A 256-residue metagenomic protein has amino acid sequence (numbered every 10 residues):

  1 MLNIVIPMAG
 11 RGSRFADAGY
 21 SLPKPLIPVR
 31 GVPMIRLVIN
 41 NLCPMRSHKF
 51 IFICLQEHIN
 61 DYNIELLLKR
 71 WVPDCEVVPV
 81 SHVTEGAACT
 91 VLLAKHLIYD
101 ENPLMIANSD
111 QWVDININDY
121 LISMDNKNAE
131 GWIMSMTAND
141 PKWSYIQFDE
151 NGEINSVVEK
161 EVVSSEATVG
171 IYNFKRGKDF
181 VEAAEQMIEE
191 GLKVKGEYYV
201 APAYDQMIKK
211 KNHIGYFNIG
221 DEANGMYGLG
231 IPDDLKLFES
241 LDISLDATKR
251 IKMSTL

Functional and structural regions predicted by a protein language model:
L2-I4, A167-L256: Conserved alpha/beta core of the MobA/IspD/sugar-nucleotide pyrophosphorylase nucleotidyltransferase superfamily
L2-I6, R14-A16, P28, V32-P103: Conserved N-terminal catalytic core of the sugar/cofactor nucleotidyltransferase
M8, C54-Q56, N108, S135-M136: Short beta-strand/turn micro-motifs composed of small residues that flank or help shape donor/cofactor-binding pockets
P25, K49, D74-E76, E153 (+1 more regions): Conserved beta-strand segments of alpha/beta enzyme cores
L26, I146-F148, Y216: A structural signal for short hydrophobic beta-strand segments in well-ordered beta-sheet cores
H58, Q111-D114: A short, conserved beta-strand element in the Rossmann-like catalytic core that flanks the donor/metal-binding loop
E101-W112: Short beta-strand-to-loop acidic/aromatic patch adjacent to the donor-nucleotide binding site
D114-G191: Conserved core of the sugar-phosphate nucleotidyltransferase
